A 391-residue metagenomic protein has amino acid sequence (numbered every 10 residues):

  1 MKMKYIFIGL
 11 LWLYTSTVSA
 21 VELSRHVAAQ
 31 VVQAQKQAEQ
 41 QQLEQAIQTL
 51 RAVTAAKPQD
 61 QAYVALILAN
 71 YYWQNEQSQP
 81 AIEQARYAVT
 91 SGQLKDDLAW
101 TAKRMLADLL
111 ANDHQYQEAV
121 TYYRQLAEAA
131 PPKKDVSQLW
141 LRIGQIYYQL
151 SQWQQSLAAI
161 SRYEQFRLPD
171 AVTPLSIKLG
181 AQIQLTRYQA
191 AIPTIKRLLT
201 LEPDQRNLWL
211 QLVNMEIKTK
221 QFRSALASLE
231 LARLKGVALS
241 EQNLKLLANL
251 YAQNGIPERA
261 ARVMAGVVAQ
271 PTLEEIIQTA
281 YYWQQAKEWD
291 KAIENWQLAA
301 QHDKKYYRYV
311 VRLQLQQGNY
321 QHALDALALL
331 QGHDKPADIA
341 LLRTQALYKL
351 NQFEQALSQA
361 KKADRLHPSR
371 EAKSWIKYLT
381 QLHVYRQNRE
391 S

Functional and structural regions predicted by a protein language model:
K2-T101, N112, T121, Q149 (+1 more regions): N-terminal leader/linker segments that initiate helical-solenoid repeat arrays
V21-S24, R51-Q59, V89-D96, R124-K133 (+7 more regions): Solenoid-like repeat scaffolds
Q33, L68, L106, I143 (+7 more regions): Structural register within alpha-helical repeat arrays
Q37, Y72, L110, Y147 (+7 more regions): Residue at a conserved register position within TPR or TPR-like alpha-solenoid repeats
